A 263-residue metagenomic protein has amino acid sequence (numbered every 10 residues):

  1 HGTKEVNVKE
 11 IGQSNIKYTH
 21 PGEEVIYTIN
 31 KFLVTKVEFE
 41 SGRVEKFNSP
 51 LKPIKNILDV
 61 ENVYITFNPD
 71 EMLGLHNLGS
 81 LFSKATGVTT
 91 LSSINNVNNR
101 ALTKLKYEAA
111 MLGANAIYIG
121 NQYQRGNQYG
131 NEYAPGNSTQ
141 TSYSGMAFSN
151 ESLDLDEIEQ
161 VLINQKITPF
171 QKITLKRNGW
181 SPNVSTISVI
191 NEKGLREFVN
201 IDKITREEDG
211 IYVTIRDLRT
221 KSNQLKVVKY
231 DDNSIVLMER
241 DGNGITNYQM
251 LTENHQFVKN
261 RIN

Functional and structural regions predicted by a protein language model:
H1-G2, T168-F170: A short beta-strand micro-motif
H1-S92, N96-E108, T139, R216-N263: Compositionally biased alpha-helical segments
K104-R125: A short, hydrophobic beta-strand-centered structural micro-motif
N121-L162, K172-F198, D209-Q256: Surface-exposed short loop/turn segments
